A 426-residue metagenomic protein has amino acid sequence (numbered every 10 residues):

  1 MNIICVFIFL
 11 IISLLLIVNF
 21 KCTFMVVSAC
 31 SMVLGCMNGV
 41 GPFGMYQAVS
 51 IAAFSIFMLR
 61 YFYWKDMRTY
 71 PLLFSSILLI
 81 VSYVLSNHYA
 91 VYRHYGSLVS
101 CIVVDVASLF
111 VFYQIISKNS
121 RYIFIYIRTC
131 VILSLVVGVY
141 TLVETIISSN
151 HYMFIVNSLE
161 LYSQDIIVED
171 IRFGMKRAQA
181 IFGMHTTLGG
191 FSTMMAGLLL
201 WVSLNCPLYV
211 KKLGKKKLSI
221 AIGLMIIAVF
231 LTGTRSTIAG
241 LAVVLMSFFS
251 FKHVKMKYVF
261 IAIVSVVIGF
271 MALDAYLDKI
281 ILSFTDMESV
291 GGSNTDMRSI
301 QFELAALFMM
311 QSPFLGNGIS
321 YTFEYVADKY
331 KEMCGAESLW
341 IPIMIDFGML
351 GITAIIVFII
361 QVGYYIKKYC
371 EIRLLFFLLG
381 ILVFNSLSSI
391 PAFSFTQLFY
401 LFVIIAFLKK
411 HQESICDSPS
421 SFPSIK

Functional and structural regions predicted by a protein language model:
L10-L14, A53-W64, Y83-I146, F358-Q361 (+2 more regions): Transmembrane alpha-helical segments and their membrane-water interfaces
I12, I127-V156, I166-G174, A180-T232 (+1 more regions): Alpha-helical transmembrane segments of multi-pass inner-membrane proteins
V18-G39, A48-F110, L379-N385, I425-K426: N-terminal hydrophobic segments of proteins, predominantly signal-anchor/transmembrane helices of inner/organellar
C36-N38, Y276-F347: Long extracytoplasmic/lumenal interhelical loops at the membrane interface of multi-pass membrane proteins
I56, M195-G197, A242, M246 (+2 more regions): Transmembrane alpha-helices of multi-pass inner-membrane enzymes
V139-S149, T232, F249-S289, Q311: A membrane-periplasm/extracellular boundary helix in multi-pass inner-membrane enzymes that assemble envelope glycans
A180, M184-T186, I226, L315 (+2 more regions): A conserved mid-to-late transmembrane alpha helix and its immediate loop/hinge that forms the functional core
S203, K212-S219, A242-S250, M256-F260 (+2 more regions): Hydrophobic transmembrane alpha-helices and their immediate junctions
